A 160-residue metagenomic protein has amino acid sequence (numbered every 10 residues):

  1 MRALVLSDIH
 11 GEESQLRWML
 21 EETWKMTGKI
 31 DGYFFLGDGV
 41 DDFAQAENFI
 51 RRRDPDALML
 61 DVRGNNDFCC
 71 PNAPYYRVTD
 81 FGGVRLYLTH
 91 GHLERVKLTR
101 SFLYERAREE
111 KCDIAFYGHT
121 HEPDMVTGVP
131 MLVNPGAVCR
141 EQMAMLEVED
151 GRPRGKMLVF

Functional and structural regions predicted by a protein language model:
M1-P55, C69, P74: N-terminal active-site segment of His-dependent metallophosphoesterases
R2, Y75-R77, R85-Y87, M131 (+1 more regions): Short beta-strand micro-motifs in enzyme catalytic cores
V5-S7, G32-D38, L60-N65, Y87-H90 (+2 more regions): Active-site neighborhood of phospho(di)ester-bond hydrolases with catalytic His/Asp-centered motifs
H10-S14, V40-A44, N66-P71, E94-L98 (+2 more regions): Active-site environment of divalent metal-dependent phosphoester hydrolases
R17, E21, G82, E105-E110 (+1 more regions): Binuclear metal-dependent phosphoesterase catalytic core
I30, D56-L58, G83-R85, V129 (+1 more regions): A generic structural signal for alpha->beta connector loops
R52-R95: Helix-adjacent hinge/juxtasegments
R85-T120: Internal catalytic-core helix/loop-beta-alpha segment that presents or stabilizes conserved functional determinants
